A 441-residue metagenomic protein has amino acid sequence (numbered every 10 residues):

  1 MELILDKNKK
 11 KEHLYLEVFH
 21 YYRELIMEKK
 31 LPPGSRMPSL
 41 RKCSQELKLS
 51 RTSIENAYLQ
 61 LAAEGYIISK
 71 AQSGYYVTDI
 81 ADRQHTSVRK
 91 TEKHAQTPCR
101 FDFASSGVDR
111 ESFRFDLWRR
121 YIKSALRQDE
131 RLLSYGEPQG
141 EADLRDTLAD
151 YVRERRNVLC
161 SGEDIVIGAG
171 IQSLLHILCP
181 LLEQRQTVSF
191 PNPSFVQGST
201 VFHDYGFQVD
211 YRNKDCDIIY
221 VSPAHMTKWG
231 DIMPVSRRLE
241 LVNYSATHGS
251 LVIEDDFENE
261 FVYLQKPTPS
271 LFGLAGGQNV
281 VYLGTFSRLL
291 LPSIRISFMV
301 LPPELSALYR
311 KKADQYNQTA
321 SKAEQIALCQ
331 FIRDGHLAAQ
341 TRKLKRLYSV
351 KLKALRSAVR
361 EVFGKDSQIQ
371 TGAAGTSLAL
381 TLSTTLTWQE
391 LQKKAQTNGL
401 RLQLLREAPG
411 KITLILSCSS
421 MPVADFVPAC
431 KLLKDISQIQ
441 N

Functional and structural regions predicted by a protein language model:
M1-K123, E130-L133, D146, L305 (+10 more regions): N-terminal basic, amphipathic alpha-helical segments
Q72, A275-L308: Active-site PLP attachment segment
F101-F103, S189, I253, V281-L283 (+1 more regions): Hydrophobic/aromatic beta-strand patches that form the interior of the parallel beta-sheet core in alpha/beta enzyme
V108, P223-M226, R288: Short glycine-rich anion-binding loops that position phosphate/pyrophosphate groups of nucleotides and phosphorylated
A125, D129-G249, I253, N259-F261 (+2 more regions): Conserved core of the PLP fold type I
A338-A339: Short, polar/flexible loop-turn hinges at active-site or ligand-entry regions and domain interfaces
R360: Cytosolic nucleotide-binding catalytic cores of signal-transduction proteins
